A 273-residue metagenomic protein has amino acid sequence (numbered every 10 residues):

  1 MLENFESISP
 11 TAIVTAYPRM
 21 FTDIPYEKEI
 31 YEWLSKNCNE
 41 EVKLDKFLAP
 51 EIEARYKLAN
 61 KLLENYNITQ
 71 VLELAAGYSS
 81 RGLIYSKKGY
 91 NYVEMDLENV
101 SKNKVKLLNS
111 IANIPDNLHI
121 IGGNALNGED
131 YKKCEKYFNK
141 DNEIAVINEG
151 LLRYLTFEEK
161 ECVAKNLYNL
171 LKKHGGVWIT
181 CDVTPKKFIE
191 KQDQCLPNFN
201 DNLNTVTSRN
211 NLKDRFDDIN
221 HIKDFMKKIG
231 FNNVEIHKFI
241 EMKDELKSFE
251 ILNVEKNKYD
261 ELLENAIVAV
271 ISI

Functional and structural regions predicted by a protein language model:
M1-L72, A76-G123: Rossmann-like AdoMet
I84-G89, F138-K140, N169-K173: Short, conserved loop/helix-junction motifs that constitute active-site signature segments in enzyme catalytic cores
N91, N117-H119, V177, N232-E235: Conserved beta-strand segments of alpha/beta enzyme cores
I120, E129-Y131, Y154-L167, L171: A short, conserved alpha-helix within the catalytic core of class I
E129-K140: Short amphipathic alpha-helix with an adjacent loop that forms part of the alpha/beta core around
E143-E159: A short SAM/SAH-binding and catalytic strip from SAM-dependent methyltransferases
A164, L170-K187: Conserved beta-strand signature within the Rossmann-like core of class I S-adenosyl-L-methionine
I189-I273: Rossmann-like AdoMet/SAM-dependent catalytic core
